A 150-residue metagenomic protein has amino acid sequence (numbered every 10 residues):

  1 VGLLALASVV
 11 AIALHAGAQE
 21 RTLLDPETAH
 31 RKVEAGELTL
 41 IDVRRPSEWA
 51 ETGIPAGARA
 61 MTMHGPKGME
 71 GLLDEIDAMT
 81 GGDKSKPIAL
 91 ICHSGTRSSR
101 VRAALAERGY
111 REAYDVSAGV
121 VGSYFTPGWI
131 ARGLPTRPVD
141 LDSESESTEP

Functional and structural regions predicted by a protein language model:
G2-A35, S47-P87, T96-P150: Rhodanese-like catalytic fold shared by cysteine-dependent sulfurtransferases and DSP/PTP-type phosphatases
L40-D42: Structural scaffold elements adjacent to functional motifs in cytosolic proteins
L90-C92: Short, surface-exposed ligand- or partner-binding patches at beta-edge/loop junctions that are enriched in aromatics
